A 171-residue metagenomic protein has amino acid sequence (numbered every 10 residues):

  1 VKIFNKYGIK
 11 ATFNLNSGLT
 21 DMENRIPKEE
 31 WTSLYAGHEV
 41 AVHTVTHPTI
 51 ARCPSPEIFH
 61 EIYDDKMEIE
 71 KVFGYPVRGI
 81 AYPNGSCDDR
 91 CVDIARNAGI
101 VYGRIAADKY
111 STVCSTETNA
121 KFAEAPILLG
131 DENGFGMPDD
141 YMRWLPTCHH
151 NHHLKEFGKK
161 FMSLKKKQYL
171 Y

Functional and structural regions predicted by a protein language model:
V1-F4: Conserved beta-strand->loop/alpha-helix structural units within folded catalytic cores of enzymes with alpha/beta
Y7-V101, A106-D131, F135-R143, L170-Y171: Metal-dependent polysaccharide deacetylase catalytic core of the NodB/CE4 family, i.e., the active-site-bearing domain
L145-Y171: Catalytic grooves of carbohydrate-active enzymes
